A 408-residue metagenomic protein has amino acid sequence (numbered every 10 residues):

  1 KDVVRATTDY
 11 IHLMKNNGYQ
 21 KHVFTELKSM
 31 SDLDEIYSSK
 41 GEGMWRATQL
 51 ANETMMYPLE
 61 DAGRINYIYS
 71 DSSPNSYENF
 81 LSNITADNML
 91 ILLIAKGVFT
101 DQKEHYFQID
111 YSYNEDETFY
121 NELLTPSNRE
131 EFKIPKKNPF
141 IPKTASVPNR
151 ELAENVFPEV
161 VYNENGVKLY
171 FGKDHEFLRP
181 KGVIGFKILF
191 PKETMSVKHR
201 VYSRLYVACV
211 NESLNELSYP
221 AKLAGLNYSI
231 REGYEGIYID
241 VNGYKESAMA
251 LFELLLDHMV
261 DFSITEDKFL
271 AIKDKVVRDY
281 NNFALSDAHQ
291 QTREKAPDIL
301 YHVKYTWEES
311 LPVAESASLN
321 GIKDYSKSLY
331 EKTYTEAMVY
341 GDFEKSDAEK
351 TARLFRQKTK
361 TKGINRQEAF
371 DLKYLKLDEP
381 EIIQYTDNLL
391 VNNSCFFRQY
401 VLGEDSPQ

Functional and structural regions predicted by a protein language model:
K1-Y77, L90-I94, L178-S316, K332-Y340 (+1 more regions): M16 family metallopeptidases and their MPP-like homologs
I36-I65, A95-G97, H105-L205, Y334 (+1 more regions): His/Glu-based metal-binding/catalytic segments typifying zinc-dependent metallopeptidases
S72-N79, K168-Y170, I322-K323, I382: Short alpha-helical segments and helix-capping/turn motifs at coil-helix boundaries
N79, A86-D87, E104-I109: Charged, well-ordered internal alpha-helical segments
F80-N83, D87-L90, K96-F99: Extended, domain-scale alpha-helical bundle/helix-rich regions
F80-N83, E176, I230, S326-L329 (+1 more regions): Replace "in large, NTP-powered and nucleic-acid-processing enzymes" with "in large, NTP-powered factors and other
K103-E104, F252, N281, E349-T351: Short acidic, glycine/serine/threonine-rich loops at helix termini
R293, P297, L319-F355: Non-catalytic, conformational "gating/processing" segments within enzyme and secreted inhibitor domains
